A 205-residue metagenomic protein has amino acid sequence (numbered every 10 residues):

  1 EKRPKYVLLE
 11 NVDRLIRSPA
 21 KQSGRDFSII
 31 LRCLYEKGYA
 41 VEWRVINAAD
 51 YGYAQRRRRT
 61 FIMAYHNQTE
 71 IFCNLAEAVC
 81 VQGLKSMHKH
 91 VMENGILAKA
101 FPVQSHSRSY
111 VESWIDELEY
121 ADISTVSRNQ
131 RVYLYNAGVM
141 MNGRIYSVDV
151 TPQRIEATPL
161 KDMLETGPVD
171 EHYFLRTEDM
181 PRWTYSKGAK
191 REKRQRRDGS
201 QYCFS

Functional and structural regions predicted by a protein language model:
E1-F204: Class I S-adenosyl-L-methionine
